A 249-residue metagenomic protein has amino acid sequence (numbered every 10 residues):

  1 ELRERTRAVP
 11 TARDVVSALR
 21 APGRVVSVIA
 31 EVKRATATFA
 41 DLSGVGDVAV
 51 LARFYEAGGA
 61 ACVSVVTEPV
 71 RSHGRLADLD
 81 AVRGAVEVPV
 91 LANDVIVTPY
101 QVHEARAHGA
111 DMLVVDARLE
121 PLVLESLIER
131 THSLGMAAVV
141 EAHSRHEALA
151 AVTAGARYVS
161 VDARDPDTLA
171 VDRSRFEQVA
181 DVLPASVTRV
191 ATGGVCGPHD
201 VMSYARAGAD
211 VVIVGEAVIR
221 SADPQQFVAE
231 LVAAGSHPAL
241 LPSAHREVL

Functional and structural regions predicted by a protein language model:
E1-V45: An N-cap/entry alpha-helix motif that binds or orients negatively charged groups
S27, F39-V139, R145-A150, F176-V179: N-terminal active-site wall of soluble small-molecule enzyme domains
E31-A35, E68, V95, R118 (+4 more regions): Active-site beta-loop-alpha junctions enriched in small/polar residues
E87-V88, S133-M136, S186-V187, L231-H237: Short acidic, glycine/proline-enriched helix-loop-strand junctions
V97-G109, H143-G155, A191-V214, Q226 (+1 more regions): Catalytic cores of alpha/beta
E104-V123, S160-A170, A207-V228: Glycine-rich phosphate-binding active-site loops on the catalytic face of alpha/beta enzymes
Y158-V214: Catalytic-face loop-and-helix region of soluble metabolic enzyme cores
Q178-V182, A205, V218-L249: C-terminal helical cap(s) of enzyme catalytic domains, especially alpha/beta-barrels
